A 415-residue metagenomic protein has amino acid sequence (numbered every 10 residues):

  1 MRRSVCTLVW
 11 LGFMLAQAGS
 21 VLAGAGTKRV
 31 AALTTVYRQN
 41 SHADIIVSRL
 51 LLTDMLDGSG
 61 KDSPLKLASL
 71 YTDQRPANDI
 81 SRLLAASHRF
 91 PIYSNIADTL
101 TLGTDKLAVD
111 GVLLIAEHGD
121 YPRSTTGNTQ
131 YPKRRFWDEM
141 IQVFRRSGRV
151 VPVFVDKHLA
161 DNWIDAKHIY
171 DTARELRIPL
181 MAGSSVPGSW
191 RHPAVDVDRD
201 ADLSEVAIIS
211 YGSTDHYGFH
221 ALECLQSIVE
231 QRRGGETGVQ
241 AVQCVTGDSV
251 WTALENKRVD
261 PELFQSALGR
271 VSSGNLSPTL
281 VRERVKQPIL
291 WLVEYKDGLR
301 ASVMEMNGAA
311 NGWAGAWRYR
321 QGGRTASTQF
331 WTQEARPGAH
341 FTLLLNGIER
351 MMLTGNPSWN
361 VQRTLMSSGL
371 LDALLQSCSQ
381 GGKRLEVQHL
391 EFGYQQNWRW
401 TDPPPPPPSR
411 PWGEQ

Functional and structural regions predicted by a protein language model:
T7-Q17: Bacterial N-terminal signal peptides
L22-S87, V206: N-terminal Rossmann-like dinucleotide-binding module
P91-T99: Short acidic-hydrophobic, aromatic-tinged amphipathic segments that line or gate anion-handling sites
G111-L113: N-terminal Rossmann-like NAD(P) cofactor-binding module of classical short-chain dehydrogenase/reductase
E117-V186: Beta-strand-loop-alpha-helix segment that lines the small-molecule cofactor/substrate pocket of alpha/beta enzymes
G127-T129, M351-Q415: C-terminal helix-rich "cap/oligomerization" subdomain common to oxidoreductases
V206-L299, M306-A309, M366-G369: Rossmann-like dinucleotide-binding domain that binds NAD(P)(H)
N275-Q362, E414: NAD(P)-dinucleotide binding in Rossmann-like oxidoreductases
